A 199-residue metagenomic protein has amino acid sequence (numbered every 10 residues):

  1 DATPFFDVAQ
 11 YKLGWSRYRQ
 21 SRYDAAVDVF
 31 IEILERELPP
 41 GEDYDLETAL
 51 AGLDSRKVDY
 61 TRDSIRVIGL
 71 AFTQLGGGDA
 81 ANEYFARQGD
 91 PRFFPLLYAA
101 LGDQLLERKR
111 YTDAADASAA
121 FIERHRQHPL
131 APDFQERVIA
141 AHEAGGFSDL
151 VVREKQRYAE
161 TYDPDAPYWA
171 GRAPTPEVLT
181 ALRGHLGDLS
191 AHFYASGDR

Functional and structural regions predicted by a protein language model:
D1-R199: Acidic, polar-rich low-complexity tracts and alpha-helical solenoid repeat scaffolds
